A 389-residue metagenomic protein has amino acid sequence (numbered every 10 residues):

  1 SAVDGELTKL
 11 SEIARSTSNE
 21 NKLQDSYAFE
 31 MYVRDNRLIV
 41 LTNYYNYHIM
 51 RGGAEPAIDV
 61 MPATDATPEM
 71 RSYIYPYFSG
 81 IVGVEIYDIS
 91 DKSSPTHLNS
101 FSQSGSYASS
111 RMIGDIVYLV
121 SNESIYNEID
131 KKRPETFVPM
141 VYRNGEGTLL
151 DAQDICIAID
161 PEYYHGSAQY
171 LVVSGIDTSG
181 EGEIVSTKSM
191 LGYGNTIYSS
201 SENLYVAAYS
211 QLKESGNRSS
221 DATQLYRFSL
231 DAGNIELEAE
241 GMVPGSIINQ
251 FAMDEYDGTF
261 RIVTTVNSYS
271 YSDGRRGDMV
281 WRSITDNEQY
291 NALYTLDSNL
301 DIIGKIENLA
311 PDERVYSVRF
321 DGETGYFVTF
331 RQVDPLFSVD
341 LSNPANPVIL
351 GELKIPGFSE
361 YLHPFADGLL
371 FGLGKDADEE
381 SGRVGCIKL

Functional and structural regions predicted by a protein language model:
S1-L389: Beta-sheet-rich non-transmembrane sensory/scaffold domains
